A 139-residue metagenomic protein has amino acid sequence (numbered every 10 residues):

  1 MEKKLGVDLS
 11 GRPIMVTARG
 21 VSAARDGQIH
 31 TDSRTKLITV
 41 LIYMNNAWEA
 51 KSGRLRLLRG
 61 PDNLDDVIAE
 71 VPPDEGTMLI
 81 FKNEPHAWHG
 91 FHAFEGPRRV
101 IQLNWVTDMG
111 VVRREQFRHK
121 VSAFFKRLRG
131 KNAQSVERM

Functional and structural regions predicted by a protein language model:
M1-L58, L64: Conserved double-stranded beta-helix
R34-T35, M44-M139: Catalytic core of Fe(II)/2-oxoglutarate
